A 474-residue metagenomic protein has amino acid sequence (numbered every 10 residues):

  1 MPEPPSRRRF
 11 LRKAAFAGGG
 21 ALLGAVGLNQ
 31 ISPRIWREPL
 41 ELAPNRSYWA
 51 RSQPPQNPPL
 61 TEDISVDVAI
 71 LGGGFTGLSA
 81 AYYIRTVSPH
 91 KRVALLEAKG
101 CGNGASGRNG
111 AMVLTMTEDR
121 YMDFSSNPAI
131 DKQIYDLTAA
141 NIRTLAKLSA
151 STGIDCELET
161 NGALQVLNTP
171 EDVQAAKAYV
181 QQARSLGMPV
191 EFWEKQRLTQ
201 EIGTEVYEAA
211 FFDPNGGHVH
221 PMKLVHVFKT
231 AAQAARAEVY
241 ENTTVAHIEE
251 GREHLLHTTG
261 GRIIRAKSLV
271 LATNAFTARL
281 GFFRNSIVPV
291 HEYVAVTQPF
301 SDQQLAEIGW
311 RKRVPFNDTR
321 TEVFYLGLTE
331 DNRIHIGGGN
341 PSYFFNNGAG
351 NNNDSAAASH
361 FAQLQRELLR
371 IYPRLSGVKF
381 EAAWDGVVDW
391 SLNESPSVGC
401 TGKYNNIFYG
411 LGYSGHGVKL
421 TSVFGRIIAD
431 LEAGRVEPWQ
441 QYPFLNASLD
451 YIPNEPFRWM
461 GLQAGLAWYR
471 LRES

Functional and structural regions predicted by a protein language model:
P2-V68, T86-V87: Extreme N-terminal leader/targeting segments of oxidoreductases
V68-A94: N-terminal Rossmann-like FAD-binding beta1-loop-alpha1 element of flavoenzymes
T86-R108: Glycine-rich FAD pyrophosphate-binding loop
R108-D136: Glycine-rich active-site loop/strand segments that organize a redox cofactor
V113, R143, S151-E159, V245 (+3 more regions): Active-site substrate-recognition segment that forms the wall of the catalytic cavity or substrate channel
S126-A231: Rossmann-like flavin
A210-G260: Helical element adjacent to the flavin cofactor pocket in flavoenzyme catalytic cores
F344-N352, Q365-L466: C-terminal catalytic lobe of FAD-dependent flavoproteins
